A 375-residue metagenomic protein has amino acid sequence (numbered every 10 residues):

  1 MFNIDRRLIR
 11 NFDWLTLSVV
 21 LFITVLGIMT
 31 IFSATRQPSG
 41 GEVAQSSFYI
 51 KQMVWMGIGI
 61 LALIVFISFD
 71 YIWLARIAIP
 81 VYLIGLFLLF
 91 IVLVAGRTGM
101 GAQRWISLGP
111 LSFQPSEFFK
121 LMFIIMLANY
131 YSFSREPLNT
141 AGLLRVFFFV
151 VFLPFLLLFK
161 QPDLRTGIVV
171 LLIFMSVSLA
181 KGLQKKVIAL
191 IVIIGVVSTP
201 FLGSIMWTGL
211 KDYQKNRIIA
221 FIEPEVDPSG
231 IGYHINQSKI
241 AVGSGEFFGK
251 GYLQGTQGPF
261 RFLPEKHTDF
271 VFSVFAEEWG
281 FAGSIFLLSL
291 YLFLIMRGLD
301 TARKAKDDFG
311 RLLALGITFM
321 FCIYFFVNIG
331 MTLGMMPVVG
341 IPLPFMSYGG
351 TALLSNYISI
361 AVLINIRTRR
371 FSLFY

Functional and structural regions predicted by a protein language model:
M1-I4, I31, V327-Y375: A juxtamembrane structural motif centered on a specific transmembrane helix
I4-V20: N-terminal membrane topogenic signal
V19-V25, M29-S33, E42-I231, S273-L333 (+1 more regions): Hydrophobic alpha-helical transmembrane segments of multi-pass inner membrane proteins, especially in bacterial systems
R36: RNA-contacting regions in translation and RNA-metabolism proteins, encompassing KH/S1 modules where present
D163-I168, K250-G255, K266-T268, I285 (+3 more regions): Transmembrane helix boundary and interhelical junction motifs in multipass membrane proteins
G232-L253: Extracytosolic (periplasmic/ER-lumenal) interhelical loops and adjacent juxtamembrane/interface segments of multi-pass
E246-W279, F309: Long extracytoplasmic/lumenal interhelical loops at the membrane interface of multi-pass membrane proteins
